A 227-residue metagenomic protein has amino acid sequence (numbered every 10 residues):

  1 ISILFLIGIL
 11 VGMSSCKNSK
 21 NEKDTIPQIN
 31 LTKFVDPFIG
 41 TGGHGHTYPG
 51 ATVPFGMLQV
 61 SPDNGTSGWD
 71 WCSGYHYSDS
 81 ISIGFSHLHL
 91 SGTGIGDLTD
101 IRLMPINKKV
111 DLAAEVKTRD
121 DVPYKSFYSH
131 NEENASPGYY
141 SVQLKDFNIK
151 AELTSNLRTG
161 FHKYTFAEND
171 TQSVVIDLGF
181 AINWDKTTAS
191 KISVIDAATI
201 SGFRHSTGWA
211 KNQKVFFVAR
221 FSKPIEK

Functional and structural regions predicted by a protein language model:
I1-L6: Sec-dependent signal peptide recognition, specifically the positively charged N-region followed immediately by
G12-S15: C-terminal motif of bacterial Sec signal peptides marking the signal peptidase cleavage site
E22-K227: Accessory carbohydrate-recognition regions in carbohydrate-active enzymes
